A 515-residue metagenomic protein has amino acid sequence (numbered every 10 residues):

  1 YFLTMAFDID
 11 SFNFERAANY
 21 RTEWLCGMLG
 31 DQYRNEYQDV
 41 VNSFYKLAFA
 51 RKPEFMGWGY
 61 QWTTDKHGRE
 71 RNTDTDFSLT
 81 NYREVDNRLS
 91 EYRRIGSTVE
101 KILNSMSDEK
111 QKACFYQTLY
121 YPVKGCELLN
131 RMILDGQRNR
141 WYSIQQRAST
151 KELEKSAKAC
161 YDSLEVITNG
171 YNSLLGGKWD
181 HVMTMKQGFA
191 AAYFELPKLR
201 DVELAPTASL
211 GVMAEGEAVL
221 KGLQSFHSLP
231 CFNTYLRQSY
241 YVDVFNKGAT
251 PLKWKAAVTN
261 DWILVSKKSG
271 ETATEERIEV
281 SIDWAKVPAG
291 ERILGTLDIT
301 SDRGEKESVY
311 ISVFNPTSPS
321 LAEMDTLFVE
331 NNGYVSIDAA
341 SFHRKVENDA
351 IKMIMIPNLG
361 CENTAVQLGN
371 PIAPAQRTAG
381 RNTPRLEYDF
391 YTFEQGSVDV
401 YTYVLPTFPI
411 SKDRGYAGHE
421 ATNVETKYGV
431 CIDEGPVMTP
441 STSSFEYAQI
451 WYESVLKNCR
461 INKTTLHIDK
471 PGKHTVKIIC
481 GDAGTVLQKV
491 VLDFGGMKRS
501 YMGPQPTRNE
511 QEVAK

Functional and structural regions predicted by a protein language model:
Y1-H227, Q238, A339-E347: Substrate-binding groove of N-acetylhexosamine-processing glycoside hydrolases
S228, Y235-K515: Extracytoplasmic
